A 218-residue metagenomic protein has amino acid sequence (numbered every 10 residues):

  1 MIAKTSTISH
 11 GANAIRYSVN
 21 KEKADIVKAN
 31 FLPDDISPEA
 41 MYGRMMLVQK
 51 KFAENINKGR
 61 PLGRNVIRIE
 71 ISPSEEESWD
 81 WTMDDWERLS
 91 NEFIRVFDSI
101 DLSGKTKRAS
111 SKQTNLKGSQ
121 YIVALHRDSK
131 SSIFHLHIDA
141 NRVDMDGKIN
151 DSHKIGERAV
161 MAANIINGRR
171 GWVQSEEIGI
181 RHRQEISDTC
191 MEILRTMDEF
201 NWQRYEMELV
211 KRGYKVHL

Functional and structural regions predicted by a protein language model:
M1-L218: N-terminal nicking endonuclease/strand-transfer module with a His-rich metal-binding environment and a catalytic Tyr
